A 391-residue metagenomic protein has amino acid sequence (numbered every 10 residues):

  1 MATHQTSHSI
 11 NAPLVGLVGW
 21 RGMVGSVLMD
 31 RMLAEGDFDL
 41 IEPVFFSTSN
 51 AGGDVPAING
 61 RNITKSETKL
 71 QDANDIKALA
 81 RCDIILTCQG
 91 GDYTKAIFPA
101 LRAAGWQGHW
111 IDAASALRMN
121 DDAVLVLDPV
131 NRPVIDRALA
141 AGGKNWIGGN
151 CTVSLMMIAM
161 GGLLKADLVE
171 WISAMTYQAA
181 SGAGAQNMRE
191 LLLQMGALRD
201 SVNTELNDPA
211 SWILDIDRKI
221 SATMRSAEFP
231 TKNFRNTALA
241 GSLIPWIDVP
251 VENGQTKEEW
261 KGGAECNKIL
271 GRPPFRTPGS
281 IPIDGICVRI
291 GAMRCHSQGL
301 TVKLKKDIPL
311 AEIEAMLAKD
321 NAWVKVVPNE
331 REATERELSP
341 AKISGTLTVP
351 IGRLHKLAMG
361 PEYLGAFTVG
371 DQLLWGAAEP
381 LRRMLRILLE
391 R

Functional and structural regions predicted by a protein language model:
A2-F234, P274-P282, V349-P350, L354-M359 (+2 more regions): N-terminal Rossmann-like NAD(P) cofactor-binding subdomain of oxidoreductases, focused on the glycine-rich
W20, L28, I97, A159 (+6 more regions): General structural feature for long, well-ordered alpha-helical segments within catalytic domains of soluble enzymes
S49-A51, C151-T152, T176-A183, T231 (+4 more regions): Glycine-rich beta-alpha junction loops
K144-L155, G254-C266, G376-P380: A glycine-rich, Thr/Ser-enriched phosphate-binding loop motif common to dinucleotide/cofactor-binding enzymes
M224-C287: Oxyanion-binding "anion nests"
R276-R391: C-terminal active-site/capping subdomain that shapes the small-molecule cofactor and substrate pocket of enzyme
